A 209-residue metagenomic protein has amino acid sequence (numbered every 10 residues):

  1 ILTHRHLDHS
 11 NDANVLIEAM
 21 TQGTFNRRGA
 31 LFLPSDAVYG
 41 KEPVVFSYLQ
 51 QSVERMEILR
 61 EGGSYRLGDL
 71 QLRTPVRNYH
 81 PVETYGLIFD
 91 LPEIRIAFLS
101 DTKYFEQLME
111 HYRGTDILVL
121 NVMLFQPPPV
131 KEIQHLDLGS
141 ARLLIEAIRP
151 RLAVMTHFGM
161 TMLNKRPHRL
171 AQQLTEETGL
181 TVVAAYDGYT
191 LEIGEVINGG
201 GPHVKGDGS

Functional and structural regions predicted by a protein language model:
I1-A30, G114-I117: Active-site metal-binding motif and surrounding structural segment of the metallo-beta-lactamase
H4, L72, L87, D101 (+3 more regions): Divalent metal-coordination and catalytic microenvironments
R5, D36, R77-Y79, L99-T102 (+3 more regions): Active-site metal-binding loops of divalent metal-dependent hydrolases
N11-M20, P43-V44, L163-Q173: Metal-dependent catalytic neighborhoods of phosphoester/phosphodiester hydrolases
Q22-N26, Y48-Q51, T175-L180: Short helix-capping segments at alpha-helix termini
R27-V38, L152-M155: Short internal beta-strands
I58-E110, Y189-S209: Core dinuclear metal-dependent hydrolase active-site scaffold
F105-Y189: Cap/insert and terminal regions of metallo-dependent hydrolase folds
